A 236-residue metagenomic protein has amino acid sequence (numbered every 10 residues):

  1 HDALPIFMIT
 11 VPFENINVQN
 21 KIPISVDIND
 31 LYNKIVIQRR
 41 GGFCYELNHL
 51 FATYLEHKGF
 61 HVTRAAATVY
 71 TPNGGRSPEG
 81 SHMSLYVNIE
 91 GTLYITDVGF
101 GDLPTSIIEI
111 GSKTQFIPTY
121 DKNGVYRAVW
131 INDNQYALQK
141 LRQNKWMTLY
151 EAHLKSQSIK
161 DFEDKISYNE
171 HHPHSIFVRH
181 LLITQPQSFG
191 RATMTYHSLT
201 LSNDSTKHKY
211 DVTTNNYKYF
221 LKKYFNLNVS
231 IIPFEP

Functional and structural regions predicted by a protein language model:
H1-L4: Short, small-residue-biased leader/transition segments that mark boundaries at the very start of proteins
I9: Glycine-rich, acidic and aromatic/proline-enriched surface loops and short helix-turn segments that act as binding
F13, I35, I110: Short clusters of hydrophobic/aromatic residues that line enzyme substrate/ligand-binding pockets
E14-Q19, I232-P236: Short coil/turn segments at secondary-structure boundaries
Q19-R39: Short, conserved helix/loop micro-motifs enriched in His/Cys and acidic residues
H49, T53-D121, V125: Hydrophobic/aromatic-rich core segments of domains that either
I131-L227: Acidic/His-leaning functional-site neighborhoods
